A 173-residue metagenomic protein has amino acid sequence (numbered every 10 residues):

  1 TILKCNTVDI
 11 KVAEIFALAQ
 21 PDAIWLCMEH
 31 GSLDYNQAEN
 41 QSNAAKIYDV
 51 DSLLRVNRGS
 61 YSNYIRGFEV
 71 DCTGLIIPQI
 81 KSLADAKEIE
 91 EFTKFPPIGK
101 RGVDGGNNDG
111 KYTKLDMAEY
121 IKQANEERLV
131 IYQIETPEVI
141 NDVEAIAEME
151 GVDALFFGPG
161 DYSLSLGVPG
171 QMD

Functional and structural regions predicted by a protein language model:
T1-S52, R58-G59, E91, M149-V152: Conserved N-terminal beta1-alpha1 strand-loop-helix module at the mouth
C5-T7, M28, L54-R58, Q79-I80 (+2 more regions): A cross-domain feature marking catalytic cores of carbohydrate-active enzymes and several ubiquitous metabolic/repair
L33, K81, Q171-D173: Alpha-helix N-cap and loop-to-helix initiation/capping positions
K46-A86: Active-site beta->alpha loop and helix N-cap motifs at the rims of alpha/beta catalytic domains
S62, G74-E150, D161-L164: Conserved anion-binding
F157-D173: Glycine/Thr-rich beta-alpha phosphate-binding loop at enzyme active sites
